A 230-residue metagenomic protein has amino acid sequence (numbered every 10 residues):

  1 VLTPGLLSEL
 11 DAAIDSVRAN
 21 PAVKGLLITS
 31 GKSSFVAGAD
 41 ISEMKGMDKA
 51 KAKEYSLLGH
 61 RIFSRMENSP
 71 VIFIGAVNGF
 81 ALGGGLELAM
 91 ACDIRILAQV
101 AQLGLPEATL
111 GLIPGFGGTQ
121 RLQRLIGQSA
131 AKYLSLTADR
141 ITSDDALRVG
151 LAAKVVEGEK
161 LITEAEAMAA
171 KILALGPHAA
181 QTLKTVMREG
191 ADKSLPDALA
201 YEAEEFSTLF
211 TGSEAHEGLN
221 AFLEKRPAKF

Functional and structural regions predicted by a protein language model:
V1-T29, G46, A50, L57 (+1 more regions): Conserved CoA-thioester-binding segment of acyl-CoA-metabolizing enzymes
S16, I96-A101, S143, A152-A200 (+3 more regions): C-terminal long alpha-helix characteristic of the crotonase
T29-S30, F35-I41: Short, conserved active-site loops that position catalytic residues or coordinate cofactors/metal ions across diverse
G38, K53-S56, H60, G83 (+4 more regions): Glycine-rich phosphate-binding loop at the start of an alpha helix
I62, M66-N68, A76, L82-L136 (+2 more regions): CoA-thioester-processing core
A138-D145: Acidic, divalent-metal-coordinating active-site segment for phosphoryl/phosphodiester hydrolysis, typified by short
